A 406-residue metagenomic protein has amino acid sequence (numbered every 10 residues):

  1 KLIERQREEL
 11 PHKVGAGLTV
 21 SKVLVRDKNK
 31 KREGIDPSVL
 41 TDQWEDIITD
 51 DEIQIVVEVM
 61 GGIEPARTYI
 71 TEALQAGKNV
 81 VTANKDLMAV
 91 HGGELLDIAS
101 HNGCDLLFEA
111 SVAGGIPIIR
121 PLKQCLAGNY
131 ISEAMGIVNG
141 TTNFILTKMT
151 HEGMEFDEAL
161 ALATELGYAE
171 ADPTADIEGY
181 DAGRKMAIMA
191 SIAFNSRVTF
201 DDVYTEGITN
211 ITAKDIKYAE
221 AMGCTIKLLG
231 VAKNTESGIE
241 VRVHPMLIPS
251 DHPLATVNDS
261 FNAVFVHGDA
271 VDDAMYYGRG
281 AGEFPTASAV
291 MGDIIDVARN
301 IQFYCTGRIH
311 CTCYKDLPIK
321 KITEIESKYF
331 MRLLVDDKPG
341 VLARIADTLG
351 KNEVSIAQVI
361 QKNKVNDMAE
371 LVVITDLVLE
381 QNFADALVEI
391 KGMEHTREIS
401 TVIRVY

Functional and structural regions predicted by a protein language model:
K1-A76: N-terminal glycine-/serine-/threonine-rich beta1-alpha1-beta2 phosphate-ribose binding loop of Rossmann-like
L40-D42, T49, V57-E58, V81-A83 (+4 more regions): General beta-strand structural signal in soluble alpha/beta enzymes
M60-A76, A83-Q124: Rossmann-fold NAD(P)-binding glycine/threonine-rich loop
V80-V81, I356: A short hydrophobic/small-residue beta-strand
S100-D181, I188: Rossmann-like NAD(P)H-binding beta-loop-alpha module
I131-M135, N143-L146, T150, L162 (+5 more regions): Catalytic, metal-anchored helix/loop core of enzyme active sites in primary metabolism
E158-T256, F261-A263, G282: Substrate-binding/catalytic subdomain of NAD(P)-dependent oxidoreductase enzymes
I294-Y406: A conserved regulatory-domain signal marking ACT and ACT-like small-molecule sensing domains and adjacent regulatory
